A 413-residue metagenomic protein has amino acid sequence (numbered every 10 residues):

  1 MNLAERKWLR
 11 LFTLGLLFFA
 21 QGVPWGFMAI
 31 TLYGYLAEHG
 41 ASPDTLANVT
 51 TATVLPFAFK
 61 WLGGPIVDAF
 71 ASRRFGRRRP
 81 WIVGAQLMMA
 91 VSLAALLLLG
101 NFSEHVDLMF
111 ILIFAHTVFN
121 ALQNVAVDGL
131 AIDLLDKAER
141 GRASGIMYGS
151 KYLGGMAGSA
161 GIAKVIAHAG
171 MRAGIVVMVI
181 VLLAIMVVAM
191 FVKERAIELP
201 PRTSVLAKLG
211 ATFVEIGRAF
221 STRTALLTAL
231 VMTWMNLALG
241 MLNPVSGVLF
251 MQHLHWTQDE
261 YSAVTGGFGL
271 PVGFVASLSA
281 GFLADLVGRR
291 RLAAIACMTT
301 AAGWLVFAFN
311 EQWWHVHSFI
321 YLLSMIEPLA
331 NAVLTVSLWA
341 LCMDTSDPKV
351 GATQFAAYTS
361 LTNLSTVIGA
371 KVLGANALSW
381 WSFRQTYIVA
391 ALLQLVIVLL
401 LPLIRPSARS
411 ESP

Functional and structural regions predicted by a protein language model:
M1-K7, A196-T228: Juxtamembrane intracellular "pre-TM" segments in multi-pass secondary transporters
I30-T45, P244-A263: Short amphipathic helix-loop junctions that connect adjacent transmembrane helices in Major Facilitator Superfamily/SLC
L32, A121-L135, A332-D347: Intracellular juxtamembrane helix-capping segments at the cytosolic ends of symmetry-related transmembrane helices
F59-G76, V275-R289, A377-L378: Helix-to-loop junctions at the C-terminal end of transmembrane segments in multipass secondary transporters
V83-S103, M298-H315: C-terminal ends and interior cores of transmembrane alpha-helices in multi-pass membrane transporters/permeases
G84, A90, A173-F191, Q385-L403: Symmetry-related core transmembrane helices of the 12-TM Major Facilitator Superfamily/SLC fold
R290-L338: C-terminal transmembrane helical hairpin of 12-TM major facilitator-type secondary transporters
K349-L378: A late C-terminal transmembrane helix in Major Facilitator Superfamily
